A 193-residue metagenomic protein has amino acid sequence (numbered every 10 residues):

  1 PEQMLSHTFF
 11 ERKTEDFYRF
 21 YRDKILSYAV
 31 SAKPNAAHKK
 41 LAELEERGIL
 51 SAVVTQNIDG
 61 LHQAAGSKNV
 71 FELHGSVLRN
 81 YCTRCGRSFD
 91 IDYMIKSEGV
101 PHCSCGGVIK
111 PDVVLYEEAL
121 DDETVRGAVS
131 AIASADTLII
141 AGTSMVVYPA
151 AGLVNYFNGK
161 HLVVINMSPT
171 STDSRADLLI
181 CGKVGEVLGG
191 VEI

Functional and structural regions predicted by a protein language model:
P1-I193: Conserved catalytic core of sirtuin-type NAD+-dependent deacylases
